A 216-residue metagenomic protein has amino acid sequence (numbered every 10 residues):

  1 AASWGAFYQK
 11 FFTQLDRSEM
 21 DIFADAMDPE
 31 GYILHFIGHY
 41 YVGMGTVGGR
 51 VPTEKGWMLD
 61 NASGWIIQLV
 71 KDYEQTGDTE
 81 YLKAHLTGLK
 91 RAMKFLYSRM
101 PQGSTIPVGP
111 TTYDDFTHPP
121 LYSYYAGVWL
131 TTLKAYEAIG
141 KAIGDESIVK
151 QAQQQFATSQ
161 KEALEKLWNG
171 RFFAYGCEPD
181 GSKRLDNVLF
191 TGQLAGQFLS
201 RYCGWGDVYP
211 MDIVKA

Functional and structural regions predicted by a protein language model:
A1, G5-K10, E162-A216: Extended ligand-binding clefts on enzyme/binding-domain cores
A1-G109, H118-G140, Q153, Q193-G196 (+2 more regions): Aromatic-rich carbohydrate-recognition surfaces in CAZymes
D28, G38, G77, P101-Q102 (+6 more regions): An acidic- and aromatic-residue-enriched active-site/binding cleft used to recognize and process polar
T111-P120, K141, D180-D186: Short beta-alpha connecting loops at secondary-structure transitions that line or flank enzyme active sites
I139-A142, K166: Residue position in alpha-helical solenoids
K141-K150: Acidic, serine/threonine/proline-rich low-complexity intrinsically disordered regions
K150-Q153, C177: Short amphipathic alpha-helical segments with heptad-repeat character
A152-L164: Short amphipathic alpha-helical coiled-coil/interface segments
